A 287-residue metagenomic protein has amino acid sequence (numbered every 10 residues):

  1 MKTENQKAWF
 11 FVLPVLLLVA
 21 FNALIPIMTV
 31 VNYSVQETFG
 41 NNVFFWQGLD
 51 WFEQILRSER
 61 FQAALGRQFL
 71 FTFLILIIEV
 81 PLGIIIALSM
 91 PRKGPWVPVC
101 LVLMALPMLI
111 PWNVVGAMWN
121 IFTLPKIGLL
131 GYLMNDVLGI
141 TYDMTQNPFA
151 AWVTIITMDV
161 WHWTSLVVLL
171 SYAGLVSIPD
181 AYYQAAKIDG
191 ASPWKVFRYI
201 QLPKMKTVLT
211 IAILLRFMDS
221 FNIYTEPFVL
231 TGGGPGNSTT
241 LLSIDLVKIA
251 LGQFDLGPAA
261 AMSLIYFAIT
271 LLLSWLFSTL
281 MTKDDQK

Functional and structural regions predicted by a protein language model:
E4-K287: A structural signal for multi-pass alpha-helical bundles of membrane permease subunits that mediate small-molecule
